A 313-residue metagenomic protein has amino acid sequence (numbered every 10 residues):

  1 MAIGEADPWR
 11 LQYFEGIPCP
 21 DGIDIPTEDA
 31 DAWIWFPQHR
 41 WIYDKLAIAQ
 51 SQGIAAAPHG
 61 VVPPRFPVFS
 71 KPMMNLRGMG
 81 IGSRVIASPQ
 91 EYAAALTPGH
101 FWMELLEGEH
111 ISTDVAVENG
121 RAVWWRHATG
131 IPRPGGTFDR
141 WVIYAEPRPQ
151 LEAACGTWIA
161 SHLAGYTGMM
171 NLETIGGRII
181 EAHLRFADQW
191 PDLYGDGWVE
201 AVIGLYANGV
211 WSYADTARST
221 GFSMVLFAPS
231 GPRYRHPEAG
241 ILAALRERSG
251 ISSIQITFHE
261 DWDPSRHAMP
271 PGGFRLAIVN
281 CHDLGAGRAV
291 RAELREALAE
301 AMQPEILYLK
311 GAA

Functional and structural regions predicted by a protein language model:
M1-H39: N-terminal pre-catalytic "stem/leader" segment of glycosyltransferase-like enzymes
T27-W158, A292: Active-site nucleotide/adenylate-binding loops and adjacent lid/helix of ATP-dependent enzymes
Q52, G204-A313: Peripheral (often C-terminal) accessory segments that flank ATP-dependent C-N-forming ligase machineries
A55-A56, T97, L163-Y166, R246-I254: Short secondary-structure junctions
F66, E109-I111, G168-M170, T220 (+1 more regions): Residues at beta-strand starts and edge strands
R77-G82, D192-Y194, R233-P237: Short, flexible/disordered intra-domain loops and linkers
E107-H110, V115-A164, G176-V225: ATP-dependent carboxylate/phosphate-activation module, predominantly the ATP-grasp catalytic core and closely related
A164-G177, T257-F258: A short glycine-rich, hydrophobically flanked beta-strand micro-motif that places a catalytic Asp/Glu for divalent metal
